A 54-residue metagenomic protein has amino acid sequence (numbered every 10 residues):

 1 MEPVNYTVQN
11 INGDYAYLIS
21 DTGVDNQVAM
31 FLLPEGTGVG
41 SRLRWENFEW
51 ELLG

Functional and structural regions predicted by a protein language model:
M1-I11: Structural detector for short beta-strands of small beta-barrel domains
D14-L18: Short aromatic-glycine-enriched beta-strand elements
V24-E35: Beta-strand/loop nucleic-acid-binding surfaces
N47-G54: Short, Lys/Arg- and Gly-enriched loop/turn segments at beta-strand edges
